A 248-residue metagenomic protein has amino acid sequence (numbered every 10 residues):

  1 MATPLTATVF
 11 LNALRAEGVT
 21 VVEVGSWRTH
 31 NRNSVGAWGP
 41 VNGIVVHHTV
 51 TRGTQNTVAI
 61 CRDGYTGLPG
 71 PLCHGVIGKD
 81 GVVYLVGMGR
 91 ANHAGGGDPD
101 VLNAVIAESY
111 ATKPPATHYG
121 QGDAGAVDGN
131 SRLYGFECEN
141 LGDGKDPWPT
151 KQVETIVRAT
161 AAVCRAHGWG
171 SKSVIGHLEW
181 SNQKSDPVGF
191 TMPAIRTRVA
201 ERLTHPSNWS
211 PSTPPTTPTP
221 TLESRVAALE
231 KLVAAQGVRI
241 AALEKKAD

Functional and structural regions predicted by a protein language model:
M1-E23, S34-W38, Y119-L232, V238-D248: Basic/polar, cationic surfaces and motifs that engage anionic cell-wall and phosphate/carboxylate ligands
M1-G129, A200, P211: N-terminal catalytic cores of peptidoglycan-degrading enzymes
G75, Q236-G237: Small side chains
